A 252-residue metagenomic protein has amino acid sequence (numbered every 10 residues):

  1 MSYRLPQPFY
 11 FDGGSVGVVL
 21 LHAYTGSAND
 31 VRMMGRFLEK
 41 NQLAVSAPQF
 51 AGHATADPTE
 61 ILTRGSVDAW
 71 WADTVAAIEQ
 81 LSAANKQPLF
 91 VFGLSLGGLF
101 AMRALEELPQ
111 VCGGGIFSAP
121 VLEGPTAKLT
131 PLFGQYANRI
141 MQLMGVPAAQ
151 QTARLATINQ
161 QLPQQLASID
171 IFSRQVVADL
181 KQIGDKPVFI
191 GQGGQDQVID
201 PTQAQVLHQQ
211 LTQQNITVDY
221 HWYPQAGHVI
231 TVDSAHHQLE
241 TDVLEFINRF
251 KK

Functional and structural regions predicted by a protein language model:
M34, D200-Q210: Short alpha-helix in the alpha/beta-hydrolase fold that links the catalytic acid
E39-P58: Conserved alpha/beta-hydrolase
A56-K86: Catalytic nucleophile-loop/oxyanion-hole region of alpha/beta-hydrolase and closely related hydrolase-like folds
G93-G97, A101: Gly/Ala-rich beta-loop-alpha elbow adjacent to hydrolase catalytic centers
G115-P125: Active-site nucleophile loop of the alpha/beta-hydrolase fold
L162-L180: Active-site nucleophile elbow and catalytic-triad environment of alpha/beta-hydrolase enzymes
I183-G184, F189-Q192, D196: Short beta-strand/loop motif that positions the catalytic acidic residue of the alpha/beta-hydrolase fold
P224-K252: Catalytic active-site module of serine/aspartate enzymes centered on a nucleophile-bearing elbow/loop
